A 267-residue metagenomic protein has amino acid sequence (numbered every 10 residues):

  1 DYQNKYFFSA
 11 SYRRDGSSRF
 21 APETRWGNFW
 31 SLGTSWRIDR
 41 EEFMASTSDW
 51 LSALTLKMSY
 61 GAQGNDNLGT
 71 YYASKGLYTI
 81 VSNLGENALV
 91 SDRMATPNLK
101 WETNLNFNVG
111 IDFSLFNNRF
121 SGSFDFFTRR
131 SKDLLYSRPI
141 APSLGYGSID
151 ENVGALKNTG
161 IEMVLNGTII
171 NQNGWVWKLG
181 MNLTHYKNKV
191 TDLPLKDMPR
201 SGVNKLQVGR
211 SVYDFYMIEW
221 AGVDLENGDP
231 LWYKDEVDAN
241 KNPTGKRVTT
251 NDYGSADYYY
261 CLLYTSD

Functional and structural regions predicted by a protein language model:
D1-F215: Extracellular/periplasmic, surface-exposed regions of secreted and cell-surface proteins
S17, N240-N242, D257: Extracytoplasmic gating/loop element in the C-terminal half of outer-membrane beta-barrel translocons and assembly
Y216-W220, D224: C-terminal segments of large proteins
Y264-D267: Conserved small/polar residues in nucleotide/adenosyl-binding loops
